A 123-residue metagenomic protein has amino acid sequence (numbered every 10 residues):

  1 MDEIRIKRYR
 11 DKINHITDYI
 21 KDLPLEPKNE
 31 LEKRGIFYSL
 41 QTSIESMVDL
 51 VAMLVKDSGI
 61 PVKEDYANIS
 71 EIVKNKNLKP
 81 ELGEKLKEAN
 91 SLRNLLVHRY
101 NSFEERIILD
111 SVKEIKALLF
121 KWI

Functional and structural regions predicted by a protein language model:
M1-I123: Solvent-exposed interaction patches of small proteins and small membrane subunits
